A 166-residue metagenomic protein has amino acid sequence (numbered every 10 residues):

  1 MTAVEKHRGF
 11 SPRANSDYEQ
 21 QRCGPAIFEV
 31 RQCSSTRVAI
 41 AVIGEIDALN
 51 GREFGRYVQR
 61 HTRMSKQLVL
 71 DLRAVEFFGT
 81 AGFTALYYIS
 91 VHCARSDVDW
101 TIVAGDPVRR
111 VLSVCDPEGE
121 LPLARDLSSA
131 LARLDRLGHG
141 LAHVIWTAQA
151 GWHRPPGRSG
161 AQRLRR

Functional and structural regions predicted by a protein language model:
M1-E76, Y88-R166: STAS-like cytosolic regulatory interaction modules
F78-A81: Conserved TIR/SEFIR loop-to-helix hotspot centered on a Trp-containing motif with a nearby acidic residue
T84-A85: Charged helix-capping and loop-helix junction motifs
